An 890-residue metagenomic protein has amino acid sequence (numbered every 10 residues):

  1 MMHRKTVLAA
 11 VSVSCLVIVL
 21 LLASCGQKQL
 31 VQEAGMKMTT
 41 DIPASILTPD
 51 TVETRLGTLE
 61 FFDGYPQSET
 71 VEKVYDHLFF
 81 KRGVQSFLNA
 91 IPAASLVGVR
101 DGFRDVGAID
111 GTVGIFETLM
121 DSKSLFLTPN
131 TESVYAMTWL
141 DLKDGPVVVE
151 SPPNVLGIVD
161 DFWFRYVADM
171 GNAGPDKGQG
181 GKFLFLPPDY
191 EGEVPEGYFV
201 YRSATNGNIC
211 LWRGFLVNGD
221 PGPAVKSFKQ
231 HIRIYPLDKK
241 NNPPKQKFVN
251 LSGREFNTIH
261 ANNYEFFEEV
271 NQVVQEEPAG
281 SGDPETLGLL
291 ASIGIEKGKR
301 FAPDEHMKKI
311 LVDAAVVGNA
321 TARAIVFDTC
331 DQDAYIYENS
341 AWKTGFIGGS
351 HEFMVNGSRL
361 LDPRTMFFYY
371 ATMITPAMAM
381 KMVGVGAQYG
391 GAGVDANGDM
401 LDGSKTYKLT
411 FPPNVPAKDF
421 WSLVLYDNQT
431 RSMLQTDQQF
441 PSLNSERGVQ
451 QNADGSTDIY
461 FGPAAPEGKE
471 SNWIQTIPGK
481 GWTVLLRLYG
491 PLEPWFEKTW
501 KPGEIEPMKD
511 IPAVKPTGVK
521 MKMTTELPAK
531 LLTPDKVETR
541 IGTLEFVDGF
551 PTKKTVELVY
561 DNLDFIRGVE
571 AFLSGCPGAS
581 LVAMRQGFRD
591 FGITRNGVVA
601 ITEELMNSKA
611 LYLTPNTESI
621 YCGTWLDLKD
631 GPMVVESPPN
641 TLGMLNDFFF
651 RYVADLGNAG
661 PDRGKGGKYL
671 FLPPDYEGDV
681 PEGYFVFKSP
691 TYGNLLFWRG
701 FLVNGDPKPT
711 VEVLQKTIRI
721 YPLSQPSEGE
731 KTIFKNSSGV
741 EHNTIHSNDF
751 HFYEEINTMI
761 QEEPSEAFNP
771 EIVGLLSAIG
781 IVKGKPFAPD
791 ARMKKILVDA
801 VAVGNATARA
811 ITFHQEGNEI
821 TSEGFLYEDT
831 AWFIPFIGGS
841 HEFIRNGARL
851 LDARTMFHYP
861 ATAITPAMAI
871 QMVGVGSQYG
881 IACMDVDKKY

Functional and structural regions predicted by a protein language model:
M1-M2, T517: Initiator methionine at the very start of the polypeptide chain
M2-S12: Bacterial N-terminal signal peptides that target proteins for export
S12-I18: Core hydrophobic alpha-helical transmembrane segments of single-pass membrane proteins
C15, G26-Q27: Long, low-complexity intrinsically disordered regions enriched in Ser/Thr, Asp/Glu, Pro/Gly
I18-V19, L47: Residues marking helix boundaries in flexible regions
L21-S24: C-terminal motif of bacterial Sec signal peptides marking the signal peptidase cleavage site
K28-Y890: A compositional/structural signature for long, glycine/proline-rich flexible linkers and loops on extracytoplasmic
